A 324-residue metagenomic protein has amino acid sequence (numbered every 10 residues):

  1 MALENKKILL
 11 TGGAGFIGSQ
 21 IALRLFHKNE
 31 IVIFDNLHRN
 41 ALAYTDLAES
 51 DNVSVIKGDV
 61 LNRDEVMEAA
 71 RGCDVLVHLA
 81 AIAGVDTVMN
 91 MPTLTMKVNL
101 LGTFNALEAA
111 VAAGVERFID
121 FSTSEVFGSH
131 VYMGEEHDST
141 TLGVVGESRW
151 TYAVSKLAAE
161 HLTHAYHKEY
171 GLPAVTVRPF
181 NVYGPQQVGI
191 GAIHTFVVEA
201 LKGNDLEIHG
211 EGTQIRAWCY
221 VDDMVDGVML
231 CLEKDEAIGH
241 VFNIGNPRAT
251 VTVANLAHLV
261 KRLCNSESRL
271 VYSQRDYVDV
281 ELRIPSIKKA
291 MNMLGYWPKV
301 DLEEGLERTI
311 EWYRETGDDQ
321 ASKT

Functional and structural regions predicted by a protein language model:
M1-P179, T316: N-terminal Rossmann-like NAD(P)+-binding domain of SDR-like oxidoreductases, especially those catalyzing
G58, A200-T324: C-terminal substrate-binding subdomain of Rossmann-fold SDR/epimerase-dehydratase oxidoreductases
L61, V126-F127, V182-G184, M224 (+1 more regions): Conserved sequence/active-site signature of Rossmann-fold short-chain dehydrogenase/reductase
D64-M67, D74, D86, T93 (+10 more regions): Residues in well-ordered alpha-helical elements
V88, F180-N181, V241-I244: Short-chain dehydrogenase/reductase
A106, Y166, T195-A200, G227-C231: A short, amphipathic alpha-helix embedded in the catalytic core of nucleotide-handling enzymes
V144-S155, P179, P185, G189-I193 (+1 more regions): The catalytic Tyr-centered alpha-helix of NAD(P)H-dependent dehydrogenases
